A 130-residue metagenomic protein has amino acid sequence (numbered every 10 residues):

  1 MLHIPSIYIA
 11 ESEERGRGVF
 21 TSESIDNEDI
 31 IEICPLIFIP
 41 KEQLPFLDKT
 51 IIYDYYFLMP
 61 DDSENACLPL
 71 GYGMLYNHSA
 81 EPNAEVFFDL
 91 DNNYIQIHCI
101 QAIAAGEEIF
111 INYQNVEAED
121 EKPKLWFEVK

Functional and structural regions predicted by a protein language model:
M1-K130: Conserved catalytic SET/PR domain of SAM-dependent protein methyltransferases, capturing the structural core that binds
